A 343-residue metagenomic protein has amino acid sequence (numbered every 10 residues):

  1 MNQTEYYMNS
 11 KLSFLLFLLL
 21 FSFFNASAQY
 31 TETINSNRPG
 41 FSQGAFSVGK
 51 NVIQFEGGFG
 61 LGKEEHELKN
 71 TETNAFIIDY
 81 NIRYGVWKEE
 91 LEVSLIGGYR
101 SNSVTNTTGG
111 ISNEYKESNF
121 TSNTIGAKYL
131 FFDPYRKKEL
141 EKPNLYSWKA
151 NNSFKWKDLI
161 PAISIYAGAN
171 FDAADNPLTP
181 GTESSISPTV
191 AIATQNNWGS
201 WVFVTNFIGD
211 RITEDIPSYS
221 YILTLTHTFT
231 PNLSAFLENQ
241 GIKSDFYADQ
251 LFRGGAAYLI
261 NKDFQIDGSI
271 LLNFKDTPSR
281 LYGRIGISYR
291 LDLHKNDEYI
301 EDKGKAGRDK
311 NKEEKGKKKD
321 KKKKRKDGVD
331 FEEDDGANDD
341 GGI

Functional and structural regions predicted by a protein language model:
M1-I34: Bacterial Sec-dependent N-terminal signal peptides
Q29-I212, I216-S269, N273-I343: Transmembrane beta-barrel domains of Gram-negative outer membranes and organellar outer membranes
